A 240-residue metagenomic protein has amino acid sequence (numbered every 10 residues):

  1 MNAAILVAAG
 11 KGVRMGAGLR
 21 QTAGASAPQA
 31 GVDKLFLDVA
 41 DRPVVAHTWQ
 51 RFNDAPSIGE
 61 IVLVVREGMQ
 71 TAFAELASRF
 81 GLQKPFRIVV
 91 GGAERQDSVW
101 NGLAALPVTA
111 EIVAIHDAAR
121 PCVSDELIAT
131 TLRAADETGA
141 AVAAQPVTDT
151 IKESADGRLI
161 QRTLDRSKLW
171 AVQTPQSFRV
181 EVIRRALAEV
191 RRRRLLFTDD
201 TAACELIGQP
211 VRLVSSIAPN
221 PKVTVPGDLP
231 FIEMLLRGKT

Functional and structural regions predicted by a protein language model:
N2, P85-R87, L169: Short, conserved active-site loop motifs that form the nucleotide-linked donor/cofactor pocket
N2-Q70: N-terminal glycine-rich phosphate-binding loop and ensuing alpha1 helix
A4, G16, A93, W170-T240: Conserved alpha/beta core of the MobA/IspD/sugar-nucleotide pyrophosphorylase nucleotidyltransferase superfamily
L6, V45, G102, H116-D117 (+3 more regions): Residue-level signal for inorganic ion chemistry
D38, C122, T163, S177 (+1 more regions): Short aromatic/basic micro-patch
V45-A110: Conserved N-terminal catalytic core of the sugar/cofactor nucleotidyltransferase
A93-D156, Q173: Conserved beta-loop-beta/alpha segment of the NTase-like Rossmann-fold superfamily that binds/positions NTPs
K152-Q176: Short, flexible, basic/aromatic active-site loop/helix in glycosyltransferases
